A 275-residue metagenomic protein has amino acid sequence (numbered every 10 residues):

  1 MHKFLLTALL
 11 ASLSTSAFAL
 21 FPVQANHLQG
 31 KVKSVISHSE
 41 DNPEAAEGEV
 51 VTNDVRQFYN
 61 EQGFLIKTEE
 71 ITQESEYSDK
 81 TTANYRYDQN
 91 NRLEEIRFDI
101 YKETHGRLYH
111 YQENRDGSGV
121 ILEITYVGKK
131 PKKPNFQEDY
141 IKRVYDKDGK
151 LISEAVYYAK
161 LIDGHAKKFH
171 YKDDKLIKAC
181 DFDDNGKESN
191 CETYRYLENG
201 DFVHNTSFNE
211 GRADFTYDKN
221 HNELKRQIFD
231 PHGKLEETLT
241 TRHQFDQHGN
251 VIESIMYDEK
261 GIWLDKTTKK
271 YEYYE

Functional and structural regions predicted by a protein language model:
F4-L13: Sec-dependent N-terminal signal peptides
L13-A19: C-terminal segment of classical bacterial N-terminal signal peptides
A19-E275: Buried hydrophobic residues that stabilize the cores of well-folded domains
